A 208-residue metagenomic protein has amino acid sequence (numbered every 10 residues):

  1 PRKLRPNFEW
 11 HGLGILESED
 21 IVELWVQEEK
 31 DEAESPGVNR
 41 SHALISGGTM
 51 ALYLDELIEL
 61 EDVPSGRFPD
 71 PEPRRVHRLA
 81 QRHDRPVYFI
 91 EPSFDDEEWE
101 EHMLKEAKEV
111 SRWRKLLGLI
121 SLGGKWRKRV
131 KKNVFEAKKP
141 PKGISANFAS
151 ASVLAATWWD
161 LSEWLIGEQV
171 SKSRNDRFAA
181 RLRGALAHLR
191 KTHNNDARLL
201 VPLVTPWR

Functional and structural regions predicted by a protein language model:
P1-R208: Compositional signal for N-terminal targeting/processing segments
